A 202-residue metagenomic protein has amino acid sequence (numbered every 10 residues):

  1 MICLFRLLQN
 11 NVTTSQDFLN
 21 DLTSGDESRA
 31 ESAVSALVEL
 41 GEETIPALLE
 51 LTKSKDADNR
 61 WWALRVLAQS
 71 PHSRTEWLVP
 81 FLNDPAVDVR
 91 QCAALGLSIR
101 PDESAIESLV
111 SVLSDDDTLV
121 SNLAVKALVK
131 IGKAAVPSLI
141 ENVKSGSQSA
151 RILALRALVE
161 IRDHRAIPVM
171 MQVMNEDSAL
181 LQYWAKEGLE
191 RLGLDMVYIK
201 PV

Functional and structural regions predicted by a protein language model:
M1-V12, E27-E42, E50, D58-H72 (+8 more regions): Structural detector for internal amphipathic alpha-helices that build alpha-solenoid repeat scaffolds
F18-L19: Disulfide-bonded cysteine-rich modules in secreted/extracellular proteins, activating on the conserved Cys frameworks
G25-D26, K55-D56, P85-A86, D116-D117 (+2 more regions): Short inter-helical turns and helix N-cap capping residues of alpha-solenoid HEAT/ARM repeat scaffolds
M171-A179: TPR/TPR-like (Sel1-like) alpha-helical repeat modules
Y198-V202: Terminal, non-catalytic domain-edge segments
